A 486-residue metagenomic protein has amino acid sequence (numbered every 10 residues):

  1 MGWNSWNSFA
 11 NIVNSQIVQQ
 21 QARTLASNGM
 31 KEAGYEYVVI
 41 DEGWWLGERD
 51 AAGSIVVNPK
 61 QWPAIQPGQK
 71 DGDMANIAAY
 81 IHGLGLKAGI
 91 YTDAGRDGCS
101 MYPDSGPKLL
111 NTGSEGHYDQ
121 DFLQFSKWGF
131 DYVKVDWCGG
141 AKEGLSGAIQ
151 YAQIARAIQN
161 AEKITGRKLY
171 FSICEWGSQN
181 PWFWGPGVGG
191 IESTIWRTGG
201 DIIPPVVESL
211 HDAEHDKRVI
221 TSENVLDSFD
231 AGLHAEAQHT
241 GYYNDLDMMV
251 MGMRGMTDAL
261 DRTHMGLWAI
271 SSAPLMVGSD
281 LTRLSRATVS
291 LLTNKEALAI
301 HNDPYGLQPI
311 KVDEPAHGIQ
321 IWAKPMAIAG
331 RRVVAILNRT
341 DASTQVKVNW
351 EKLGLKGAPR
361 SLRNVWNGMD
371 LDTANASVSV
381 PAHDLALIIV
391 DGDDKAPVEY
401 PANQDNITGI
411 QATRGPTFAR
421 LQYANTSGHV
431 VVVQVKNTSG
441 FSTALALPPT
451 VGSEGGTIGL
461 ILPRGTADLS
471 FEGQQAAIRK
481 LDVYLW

Functional and structural regions predicted by a protein language model:
M1-Q19, T24-S27, I158-Q159, L169 (+1 more regions): N-terminal module-boundary/linker segments of secreted carbohydrate-active enzymes
W3, V38, I81, F125 (+5 more regions): Conserved, mostly hydrophobic/aromatic
W6-S8, G43-W45, D93-D97, C138-G140 (+2 more regions): Active-site beta-loop-alpha junctions enriched in small/polar residues
I17, Q21, L25-E143: Aromatic-lined carbohydrate-binding/catalytic grooves of carbohydrate-active enzymes
H117-Q120, K168-D280: Glycan-recognition surfaces
T263-V312, H383-E399: Catalytic cores of secreted or luminal carbohydrate-active enzymes
W268-S271, M276-G278, P315-L355, S427-H429: Carbohydrate-binding surface patches
K356, L362-V365, S379-W486: Extracytoplasmic
